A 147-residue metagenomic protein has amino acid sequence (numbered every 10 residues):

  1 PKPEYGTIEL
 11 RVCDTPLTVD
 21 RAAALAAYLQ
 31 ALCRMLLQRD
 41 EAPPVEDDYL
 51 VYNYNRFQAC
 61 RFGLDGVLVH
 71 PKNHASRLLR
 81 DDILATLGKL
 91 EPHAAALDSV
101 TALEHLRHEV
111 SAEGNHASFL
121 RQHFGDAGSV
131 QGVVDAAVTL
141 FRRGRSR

Functional and structural regions predicted by a protein language model:
P1-R147: C-terminal accessory/tail domains of diverse enzymes
